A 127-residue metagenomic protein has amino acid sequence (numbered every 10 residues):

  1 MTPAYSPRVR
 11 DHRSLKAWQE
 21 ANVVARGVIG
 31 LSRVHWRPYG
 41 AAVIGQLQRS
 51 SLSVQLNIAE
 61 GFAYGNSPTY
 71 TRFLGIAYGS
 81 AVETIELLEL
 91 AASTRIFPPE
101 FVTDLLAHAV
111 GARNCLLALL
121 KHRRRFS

Functional and structural regions predicted by a protein language model:
M1-S127: Amphipathic alpha-helical assembly/interaction segments
